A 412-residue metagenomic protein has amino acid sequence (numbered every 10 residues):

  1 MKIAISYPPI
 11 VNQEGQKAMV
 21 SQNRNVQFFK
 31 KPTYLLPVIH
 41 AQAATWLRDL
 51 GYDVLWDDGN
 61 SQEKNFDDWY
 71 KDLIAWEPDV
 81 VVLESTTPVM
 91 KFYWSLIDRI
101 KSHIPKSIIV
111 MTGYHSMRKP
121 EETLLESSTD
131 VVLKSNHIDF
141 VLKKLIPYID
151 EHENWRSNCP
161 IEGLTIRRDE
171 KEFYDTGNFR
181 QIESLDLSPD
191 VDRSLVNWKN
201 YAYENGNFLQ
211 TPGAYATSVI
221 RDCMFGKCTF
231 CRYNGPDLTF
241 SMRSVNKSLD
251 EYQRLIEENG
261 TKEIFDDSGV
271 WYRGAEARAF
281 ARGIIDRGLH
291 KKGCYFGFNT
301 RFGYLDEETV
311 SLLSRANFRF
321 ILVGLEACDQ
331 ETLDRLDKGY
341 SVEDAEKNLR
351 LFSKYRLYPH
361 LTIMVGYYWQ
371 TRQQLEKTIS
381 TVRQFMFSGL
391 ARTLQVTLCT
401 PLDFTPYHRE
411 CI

Functional and structural regions predicted by a protein language model:
I3, V54, I109, I161 (+5 more regions): Hydrophobic/aromatic residues located in beta-strands of well-ordered beta-sheets within soluble catalytic
I3-P32: Short glycine-rich His-centered loop
N12-Q16, G274-A275, E331, R335 (+2 more regions): Flexible glycine/acidic-rich beta-alpha junction loops that bind and position SAM and/or redox cofactors in anaerobic
I39, W46-L47, Y52-R180, F404: Glycine-rich beta-alpha loop elements in corrinoid/cobalamin-binding modules across cobalamin-dependent enzymes
L50, S102-K106, E153-N154, I285-G293 (+2 more regions): Short helix-capping segments at alpha-helix termini
W56-N60, E84, R232-G235, I363-V365 (+1 more regions): Residue-level recognition of beta-strand->loop/alpha-helix junctions
P120-E126, T309, W369-Q384: Catalytic cores of alpha/beta
D186, V191-P359, V365-Y367, S380: Radical SAM [4Fe-4S] cluster-binding motif and immediate context
